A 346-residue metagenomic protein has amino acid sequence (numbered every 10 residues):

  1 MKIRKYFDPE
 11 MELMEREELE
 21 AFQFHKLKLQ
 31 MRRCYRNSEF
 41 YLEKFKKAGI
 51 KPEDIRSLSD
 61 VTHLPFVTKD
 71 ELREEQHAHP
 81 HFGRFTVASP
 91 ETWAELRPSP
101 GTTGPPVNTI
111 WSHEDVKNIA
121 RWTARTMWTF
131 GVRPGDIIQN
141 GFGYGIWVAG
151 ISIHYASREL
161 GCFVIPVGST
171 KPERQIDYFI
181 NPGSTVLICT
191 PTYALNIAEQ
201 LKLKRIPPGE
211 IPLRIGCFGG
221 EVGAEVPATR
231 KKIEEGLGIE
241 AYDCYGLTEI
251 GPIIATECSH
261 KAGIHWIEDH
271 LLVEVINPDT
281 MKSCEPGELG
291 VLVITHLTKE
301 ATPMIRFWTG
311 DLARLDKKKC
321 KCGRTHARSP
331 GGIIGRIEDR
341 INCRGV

Functional and structural regions predicted by a protein language model:
M1-E18, F22-Y35, E39, L160-V346: Active-site glycine/GP-rich loop and adjacent strand/helix microenvironment that borders small-molecule binding pockets
M1-P98, T103-R121, R125-T129, I211: Nucleotide 5′-phosphate-binding alpha/beta core
G49-K51, R133, P207, E240: Short coil/loop linkers at secondary-structure junctions
W93, V116, G143-G145, T192: Short glycine-enriched loops at secondary-structure junctions
R97, Q139, I188: N-terminal Rossmann-like NAD(P) cofactor-binding module of classical short-chain dehydrogenase/reductase
G104-W111, G135-G141, F179: Short acidic, glycine/Ser/Thr-rich loop/turn "cap" segments at secondary-structure junctions
A120-I137, P172-S184: Conserved ATP-dependent adenylate/AMP-binding module captured primarily in the ANL superfamily
A124, W128-V164: Conserved AMP-binding loop of ANL adenylate-forming enzymes
